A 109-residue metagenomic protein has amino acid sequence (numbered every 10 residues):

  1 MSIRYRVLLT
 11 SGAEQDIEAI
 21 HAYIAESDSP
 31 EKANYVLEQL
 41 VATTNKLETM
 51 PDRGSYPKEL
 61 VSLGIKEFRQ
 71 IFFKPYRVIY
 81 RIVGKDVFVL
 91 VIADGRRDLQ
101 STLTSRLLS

Functional and structural regions predicted by a protein language model:
M1-Q39: Arg/Lys-rich, positively charged N-terminal/basic patches that mediate binding to nucleic acids
H21, R69, V91: A cross-family signal for key residues in well-ordered alpha-helices that form functional helical elements
H21, V41-E48: Structural signal for well-ordered, non-membrane alpha-helices
S29, N45, T49-R53, Y76 (+1 more regions): Generic structural signal for secondary-structure transition and capping sites
E38-A42, I71: Hydrophobic alpha-helical segments of small multi-pass membrane proteins
M50, S55-D86: Basic/aromatic recognition patch in beta-strand/loop cores that engages polyanionic ligands
F73-R77, R81-S109: Enriched for short, Lys/Arg-rich terminal
